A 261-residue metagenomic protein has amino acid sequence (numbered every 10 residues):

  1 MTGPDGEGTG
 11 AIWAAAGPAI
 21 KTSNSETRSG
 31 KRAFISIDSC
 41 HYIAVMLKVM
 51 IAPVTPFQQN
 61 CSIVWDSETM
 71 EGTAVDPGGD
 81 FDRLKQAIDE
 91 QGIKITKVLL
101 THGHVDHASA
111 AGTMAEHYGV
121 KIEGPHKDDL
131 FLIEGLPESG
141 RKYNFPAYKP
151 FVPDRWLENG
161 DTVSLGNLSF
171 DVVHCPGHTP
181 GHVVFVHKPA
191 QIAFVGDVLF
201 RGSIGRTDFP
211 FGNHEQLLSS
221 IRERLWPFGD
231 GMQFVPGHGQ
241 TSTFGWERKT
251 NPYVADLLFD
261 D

Functional and structural regions predicted by a protein language model:
M1-G8: N-terminal helix-forming leader/targeting segments
A11-G17, R32-I35: Residue-level detector of structural "landmarks"
A33-V45: Short, Lys/Arg-enriched N-terminal segments with co-localized hydrophobic residues within the first ~10-30 amino acids
M46-Q91, V184-G196: Conserved beta-strand hairpin/beta-sheet module of binuclear metal-dependent hydrolase folds, prominently
E68-T69, G79, V105, D129 (+4 more regions): Short, glycine/acidic-enriched loop or turn micro-motifs at the edges of active sites
A74-V75, T96-G103, E123-H126, H174-G177 (+2 more regions): Active-site neighborhood of phospho(di)ester-bond hydrolases with catalytic His/Asp-centered motifs
G79-S164, L168, K249-L257: Active-site HxH/HxHxD metal-binding segment of metal-dependent hydrolases
E138-S139, T162, L168-D261: Metallo-beta-lactamase
